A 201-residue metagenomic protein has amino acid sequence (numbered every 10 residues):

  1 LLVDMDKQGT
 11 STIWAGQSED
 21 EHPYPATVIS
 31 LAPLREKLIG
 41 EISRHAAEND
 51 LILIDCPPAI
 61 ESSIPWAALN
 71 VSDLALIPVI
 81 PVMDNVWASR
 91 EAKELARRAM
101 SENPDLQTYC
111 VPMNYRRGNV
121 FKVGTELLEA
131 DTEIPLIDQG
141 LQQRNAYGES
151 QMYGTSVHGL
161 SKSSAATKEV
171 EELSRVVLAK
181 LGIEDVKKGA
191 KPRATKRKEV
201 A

Functional and structural regions predicted by a protein language model:
L1-L2, I54, I77, C110-P112: Structural beta-sheet core signal
L1-S62, E102, Q151-M152: P-loop/Walker-type NTP enzyme "switch/lid" segment
S63-M83: Inter-motif core of Ras-like GTPase G domains
W87-D105, M113: Conserved C-terminal guanine-recognition region of P-loop GTPase G domains, centered on the G4
N114-R117, T125-S156: Beta-strand-loop-alpha "switch" segments that mediate conformational coupling across diverse proteins
A130-T132, A165, E172, L178-A201: C-terminal accessory "lid"/substrate-recognition subdomains
Q151-K168: C-terminal boundary of histidine-terminating zinc-finger modules
